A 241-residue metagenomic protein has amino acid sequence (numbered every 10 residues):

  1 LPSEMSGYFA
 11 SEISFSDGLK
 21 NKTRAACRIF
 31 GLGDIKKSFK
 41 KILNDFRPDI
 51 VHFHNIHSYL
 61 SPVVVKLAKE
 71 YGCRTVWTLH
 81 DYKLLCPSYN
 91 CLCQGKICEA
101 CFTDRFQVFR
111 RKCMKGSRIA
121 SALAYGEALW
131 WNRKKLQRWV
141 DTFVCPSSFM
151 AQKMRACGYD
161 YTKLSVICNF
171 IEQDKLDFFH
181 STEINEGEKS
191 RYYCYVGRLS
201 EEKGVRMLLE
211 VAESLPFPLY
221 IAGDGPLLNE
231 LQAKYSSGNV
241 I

Functional and structural regions predicted by a protein language model:
L1-G33, K37-F46, G225: N-terminal strand-loop element at the rim of the active site of nucleotide-sugar-dependent glycosyltransferases
K41-L60, C73-T78: Short N-terminal targeting/anchoring amphipathic segment
Y59, Q173-K175, R198-V205, P226-L228: A short, basic/aromatic alpha-helical/loop segment that forms part of the nucleotidyl-sugar donor-binding site
E70-Y71, K83, E99-F143, Q152: Membrane-proximal helix-turn-helix segments that form the acceptor-binding/catalytic region of lipid-linked
V76, R138-S147, Y220: A short beta-strand/loop micro-motif in the catalytic core of glycosyltransferases that engages the nucleotide-sugar
V144, N185-P216: Conserved donor-binding/catalytic core segment of Leloir-type glycosyltransferases
F149, F170: Carbohydrate-associated surface elements
Y220, L228-I241: Nucleotide-activated donor-binding/catalytic signature segment of Leloir-type glycosyltransferases, i.e., the conserved
